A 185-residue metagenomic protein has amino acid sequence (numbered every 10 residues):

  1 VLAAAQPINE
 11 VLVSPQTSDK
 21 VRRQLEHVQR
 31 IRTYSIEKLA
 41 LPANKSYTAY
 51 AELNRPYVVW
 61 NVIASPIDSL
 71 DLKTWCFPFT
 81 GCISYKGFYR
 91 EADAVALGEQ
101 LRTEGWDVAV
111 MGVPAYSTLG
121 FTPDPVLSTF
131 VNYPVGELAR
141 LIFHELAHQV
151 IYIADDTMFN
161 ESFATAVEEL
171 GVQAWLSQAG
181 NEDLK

Functional and structural regions predicted by a protein language model:
V1-L53: N-terminal low-structure segments adjacent to metalloprotease catalytic domains across cellular compartments
I31-K185: Acidic/His-rich structured neighborhood in mature extracellular/periplasmic domains
